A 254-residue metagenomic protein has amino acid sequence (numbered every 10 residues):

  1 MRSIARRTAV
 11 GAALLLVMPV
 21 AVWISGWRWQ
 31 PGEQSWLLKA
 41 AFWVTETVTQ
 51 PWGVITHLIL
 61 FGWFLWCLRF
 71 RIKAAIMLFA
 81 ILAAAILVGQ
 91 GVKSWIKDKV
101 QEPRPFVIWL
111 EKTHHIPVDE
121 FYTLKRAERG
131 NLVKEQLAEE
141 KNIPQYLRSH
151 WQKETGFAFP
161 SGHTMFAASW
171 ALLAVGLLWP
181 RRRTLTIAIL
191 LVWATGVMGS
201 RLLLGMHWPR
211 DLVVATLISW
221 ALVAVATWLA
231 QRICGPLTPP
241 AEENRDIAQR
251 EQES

Functional and structural regions predicted by a protein language model:
M1-G156, S169-L178, A188: Hydrophobic alpha-helical bundle signature of multipass membrane enzymes
R2-S3, T8, R129-S254: Membrane-embedded catalytic cores of phosphoryl/pyrophosphoryl-handling enzymes
